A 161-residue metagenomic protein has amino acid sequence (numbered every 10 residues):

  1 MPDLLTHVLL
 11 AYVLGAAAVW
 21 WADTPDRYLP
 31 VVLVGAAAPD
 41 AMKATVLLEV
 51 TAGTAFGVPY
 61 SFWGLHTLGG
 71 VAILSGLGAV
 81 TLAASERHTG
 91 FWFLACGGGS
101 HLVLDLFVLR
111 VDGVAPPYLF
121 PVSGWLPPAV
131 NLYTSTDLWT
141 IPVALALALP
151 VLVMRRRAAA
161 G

Functional and structural regions predicted by a protein language model:
M1-G161: N-terminal membrane-targeting hydrophobic helices
